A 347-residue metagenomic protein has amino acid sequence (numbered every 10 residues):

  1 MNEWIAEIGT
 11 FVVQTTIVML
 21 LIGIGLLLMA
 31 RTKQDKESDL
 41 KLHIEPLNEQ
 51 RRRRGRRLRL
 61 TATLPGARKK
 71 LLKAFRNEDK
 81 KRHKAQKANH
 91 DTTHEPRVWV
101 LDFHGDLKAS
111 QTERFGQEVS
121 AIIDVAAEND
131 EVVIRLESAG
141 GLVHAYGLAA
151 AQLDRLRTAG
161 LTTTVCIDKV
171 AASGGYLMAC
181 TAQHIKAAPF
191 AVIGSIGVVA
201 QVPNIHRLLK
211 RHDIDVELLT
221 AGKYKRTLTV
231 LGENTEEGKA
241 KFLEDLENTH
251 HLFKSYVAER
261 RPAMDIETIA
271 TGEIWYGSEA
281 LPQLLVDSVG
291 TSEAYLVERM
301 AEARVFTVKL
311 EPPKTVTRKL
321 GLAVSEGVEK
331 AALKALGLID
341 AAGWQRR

Functional and structural regions predicted by a protein language model:
M1-T164, K169-A171, H184-A188, V199-R347: N-terminal organellar transit peptides
G175: DNA breakage-rejoining catalytic core of tyrosine-based enzymes
M178-H184: Alpha-helix C-terminal capping segments
